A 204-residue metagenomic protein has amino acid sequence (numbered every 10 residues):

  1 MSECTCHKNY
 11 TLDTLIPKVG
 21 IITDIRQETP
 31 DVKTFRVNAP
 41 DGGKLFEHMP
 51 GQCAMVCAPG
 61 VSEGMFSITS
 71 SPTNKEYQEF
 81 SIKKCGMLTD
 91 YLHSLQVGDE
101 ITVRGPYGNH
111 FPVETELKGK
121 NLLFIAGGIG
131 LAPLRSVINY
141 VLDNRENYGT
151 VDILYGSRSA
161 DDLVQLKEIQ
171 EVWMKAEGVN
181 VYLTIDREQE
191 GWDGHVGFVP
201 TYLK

Functional and structural regions predicted by a protein language model:
M1: Intrinsically disordered, low-complexity terminal tails/loops enriched in metal-binding residues
C4-D99, S157-S159, D186-R187: Ferredoxin-reductase
M87-K204: FNR/FR-type flavoprotein reductase catalytic core
